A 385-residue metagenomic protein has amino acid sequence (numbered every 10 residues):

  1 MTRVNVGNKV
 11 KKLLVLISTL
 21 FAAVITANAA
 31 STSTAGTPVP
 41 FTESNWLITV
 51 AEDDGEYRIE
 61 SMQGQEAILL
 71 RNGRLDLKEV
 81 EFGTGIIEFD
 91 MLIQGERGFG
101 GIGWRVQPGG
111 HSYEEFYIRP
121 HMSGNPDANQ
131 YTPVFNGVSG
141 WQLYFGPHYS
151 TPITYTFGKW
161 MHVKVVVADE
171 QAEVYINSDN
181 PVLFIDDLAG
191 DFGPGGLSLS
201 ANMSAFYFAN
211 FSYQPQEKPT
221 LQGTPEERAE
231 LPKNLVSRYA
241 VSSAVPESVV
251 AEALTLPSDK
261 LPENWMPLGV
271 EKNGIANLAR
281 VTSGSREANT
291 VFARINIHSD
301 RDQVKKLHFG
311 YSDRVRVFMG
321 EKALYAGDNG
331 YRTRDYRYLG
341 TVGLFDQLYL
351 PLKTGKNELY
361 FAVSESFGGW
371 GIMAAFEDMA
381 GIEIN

Functional and structural regions predicted by a protein language model:
Y57-G73, G85: Short carbohydrate-recognition loop motifs
N72-G137: Secretory/extracellular carbohydrate-interaction modules and structurally similar beta-sandwich "look-alikes"
I87-F89, M161-V165, F211, K305-F309 (+1 more regions): Short, well-structured beta-strand segments within conserved domains
V106-H111, S123-G140, P219-D300, F361: Extended carbohydrate-recognition surfaces in non-catalytic/accessory domains of CAZymes and lectin-like proteins
S139-H162: Short, aromatic/His-centered strand-loop micro-motif at the edge of beta-sheets
T156-I185, R314-A323: Carbohydrate-binding surfaces in secreted/extracellular proteins
F184-A209, Y336-V342: Flexible glycan-contacting loops in extracellular carbohydrate-active proteins
R316-Y360, S364-A374: Beta-strand-rich ligand-recognition modules
